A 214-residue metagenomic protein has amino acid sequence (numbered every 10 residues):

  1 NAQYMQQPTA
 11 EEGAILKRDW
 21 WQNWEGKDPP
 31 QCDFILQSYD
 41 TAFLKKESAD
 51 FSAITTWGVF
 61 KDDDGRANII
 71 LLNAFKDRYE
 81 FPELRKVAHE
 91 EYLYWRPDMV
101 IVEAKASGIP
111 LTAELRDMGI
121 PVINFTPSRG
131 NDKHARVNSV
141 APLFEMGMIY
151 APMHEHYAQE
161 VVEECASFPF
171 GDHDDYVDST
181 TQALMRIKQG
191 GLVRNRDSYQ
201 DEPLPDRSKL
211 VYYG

Functional and structural regions predicted by a protein language model:
N1-T41: ATPase catalytic-site recognition across NTP-hydrolyzing enzymes
Y4, V140, S179: A residue-level signal for conserved active-site and pocket-lining positions in enzyme catalytic cores
Q7-I15, A53-T55, F60-F168, V211-G214: Mg2+-dependent endonuclease catalytic cores in nucleic-acid-processing enzymes, primarily RNase H-like
G13, L184-G214: Acidic two-metal-ion nuclease catalytic site recognized across multiple nuclease folds, prominently DnaQ/RNase D-T
Q37-S38, T56, I101, D178: Structured core elements
Y39-S52: An active-site-proximal beta-strand-loop segment
V161-K188: Charged alpha-helix within mobile-element recombinases
